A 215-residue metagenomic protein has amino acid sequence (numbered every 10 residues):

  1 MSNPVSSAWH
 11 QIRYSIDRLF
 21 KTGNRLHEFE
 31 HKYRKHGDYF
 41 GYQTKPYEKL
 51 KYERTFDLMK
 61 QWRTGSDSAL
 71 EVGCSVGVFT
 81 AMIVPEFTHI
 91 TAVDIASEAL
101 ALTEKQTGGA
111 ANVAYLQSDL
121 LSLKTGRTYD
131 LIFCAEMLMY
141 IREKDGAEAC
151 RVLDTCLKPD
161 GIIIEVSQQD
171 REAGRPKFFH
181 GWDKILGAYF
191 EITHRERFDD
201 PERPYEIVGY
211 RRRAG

Functional and structural regions predicted by a protein language model:
S2-K124, I141-T155, I162-G215: Class I (Rossmann-like) S-adenosyl-L-methionine-dependent methyltransferase catalytic domain, capturing the SAM-binding
R127: Active-site charged/polar residues at nucleotide-handling catalytic sites that mediate phosphoryl, nucleotidyl
F133: A conserved beta-strand element that flanks and buttresses the S-adenosyl-L-methionine
M137: Hydrophobic adenine-recognition pocket in adenosine-nucleotide-binding enzymes
